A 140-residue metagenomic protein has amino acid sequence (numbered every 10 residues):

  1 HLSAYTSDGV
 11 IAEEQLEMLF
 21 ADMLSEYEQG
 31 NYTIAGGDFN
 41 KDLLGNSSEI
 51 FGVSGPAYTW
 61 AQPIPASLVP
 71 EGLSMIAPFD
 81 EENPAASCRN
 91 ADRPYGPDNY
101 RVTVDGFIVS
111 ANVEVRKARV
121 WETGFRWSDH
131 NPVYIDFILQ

Functional and structural regions predicted by a protein language model:
H1-Q140: Active-site regions of metal-assisted phosphoester/phosphodiester hydrolases, unifying DNase/endonuclease modules
